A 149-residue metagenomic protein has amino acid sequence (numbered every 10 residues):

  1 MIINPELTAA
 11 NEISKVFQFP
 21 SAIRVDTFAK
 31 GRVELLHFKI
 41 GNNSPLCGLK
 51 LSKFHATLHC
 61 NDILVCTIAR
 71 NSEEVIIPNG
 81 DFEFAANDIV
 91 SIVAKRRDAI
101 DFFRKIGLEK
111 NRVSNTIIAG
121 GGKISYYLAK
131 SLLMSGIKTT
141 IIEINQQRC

Functional and structural regions predicted by a protein language model:
M1-C149: Cytosolic regulatory regions of ion transport systems
